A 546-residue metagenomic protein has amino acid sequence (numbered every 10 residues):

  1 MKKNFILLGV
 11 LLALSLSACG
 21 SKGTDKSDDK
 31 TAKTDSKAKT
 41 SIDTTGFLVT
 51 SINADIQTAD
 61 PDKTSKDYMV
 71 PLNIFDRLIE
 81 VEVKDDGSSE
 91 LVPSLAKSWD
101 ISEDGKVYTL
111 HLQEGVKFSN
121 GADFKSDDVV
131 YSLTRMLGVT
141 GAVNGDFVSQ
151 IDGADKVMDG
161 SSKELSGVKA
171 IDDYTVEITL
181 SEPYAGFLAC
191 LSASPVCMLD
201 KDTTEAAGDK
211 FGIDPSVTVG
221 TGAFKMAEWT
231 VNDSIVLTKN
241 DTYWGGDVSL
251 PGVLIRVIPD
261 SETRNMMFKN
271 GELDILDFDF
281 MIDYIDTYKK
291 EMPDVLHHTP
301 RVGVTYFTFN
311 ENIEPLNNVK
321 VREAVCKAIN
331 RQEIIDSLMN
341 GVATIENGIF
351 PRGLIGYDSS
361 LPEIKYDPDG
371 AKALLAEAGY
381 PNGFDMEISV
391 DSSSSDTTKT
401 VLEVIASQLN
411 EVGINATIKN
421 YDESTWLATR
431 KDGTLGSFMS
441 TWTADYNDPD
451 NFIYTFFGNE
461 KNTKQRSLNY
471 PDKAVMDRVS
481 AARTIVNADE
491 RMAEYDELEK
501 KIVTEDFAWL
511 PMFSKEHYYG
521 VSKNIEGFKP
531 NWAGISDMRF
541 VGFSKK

Functional and structural regions predicted by a protein language model:
L16-A18: C-terminal motif of bacterial Sec signal peptides marking the signal peptidase cleavage site
T50, V231, A376-D445, S467 (+1 more regions): Ligand/substrate-recognition segments at binding pockets and active sites
S51-E103, V219-G220: N-terminal lobe/hinge region of extracytoplasmic solute-binding protein
K97-N144, E177, P315: Aromatic- and charge-enriched surface segment that lines or borders ligand/interaction sites
K125-S132, D173-T179, G222-A223, L250-G252 (+4 more regions): Alpha-helical secondary-structure segments
D146-D202: Surface-exposed binding/hinge segments that line and control ligand-binding clefts or catalytic entry sites
N240-T287: Ligand-site clamp/hinge motif
C326-G356, T397-V404, T429-K546: Detector for C-terminal structural segments
